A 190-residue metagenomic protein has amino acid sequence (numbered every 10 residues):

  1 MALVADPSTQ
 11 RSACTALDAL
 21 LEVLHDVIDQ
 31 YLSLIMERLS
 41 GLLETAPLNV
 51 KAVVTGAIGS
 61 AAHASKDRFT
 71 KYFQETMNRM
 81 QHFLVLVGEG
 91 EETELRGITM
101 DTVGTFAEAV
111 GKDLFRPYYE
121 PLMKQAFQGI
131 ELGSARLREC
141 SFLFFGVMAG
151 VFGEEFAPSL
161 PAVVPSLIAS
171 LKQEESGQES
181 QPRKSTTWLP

Functional and structural regions predicted by a protein language model:
M1-P190: Karyopherin-beta/Importin-beta family HEAT-repeat alpha-solenoid scaffold
